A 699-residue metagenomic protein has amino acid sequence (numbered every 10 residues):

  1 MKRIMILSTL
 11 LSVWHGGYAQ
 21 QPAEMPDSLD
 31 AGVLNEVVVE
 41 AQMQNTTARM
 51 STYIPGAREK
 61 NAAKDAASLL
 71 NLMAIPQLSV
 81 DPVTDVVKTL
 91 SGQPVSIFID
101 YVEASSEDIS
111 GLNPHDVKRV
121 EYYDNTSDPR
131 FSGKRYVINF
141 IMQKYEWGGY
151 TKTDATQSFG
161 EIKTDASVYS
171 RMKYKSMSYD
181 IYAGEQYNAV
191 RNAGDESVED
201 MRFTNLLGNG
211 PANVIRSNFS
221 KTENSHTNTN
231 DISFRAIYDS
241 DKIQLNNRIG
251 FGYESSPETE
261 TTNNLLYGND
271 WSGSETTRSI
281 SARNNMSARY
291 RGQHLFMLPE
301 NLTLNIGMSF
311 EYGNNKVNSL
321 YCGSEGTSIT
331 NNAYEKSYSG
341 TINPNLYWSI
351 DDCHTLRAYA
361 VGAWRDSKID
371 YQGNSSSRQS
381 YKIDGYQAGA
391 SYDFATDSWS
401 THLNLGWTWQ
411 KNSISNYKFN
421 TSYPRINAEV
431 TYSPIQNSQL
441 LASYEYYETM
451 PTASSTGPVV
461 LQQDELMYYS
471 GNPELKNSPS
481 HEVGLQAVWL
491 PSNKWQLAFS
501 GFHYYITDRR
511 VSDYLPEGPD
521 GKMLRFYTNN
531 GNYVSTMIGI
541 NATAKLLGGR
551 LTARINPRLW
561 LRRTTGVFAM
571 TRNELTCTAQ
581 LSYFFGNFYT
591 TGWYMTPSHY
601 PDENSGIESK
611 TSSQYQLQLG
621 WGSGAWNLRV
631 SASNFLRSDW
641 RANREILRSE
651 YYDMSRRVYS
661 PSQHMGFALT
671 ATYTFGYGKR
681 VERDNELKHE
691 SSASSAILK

Functional and structural regions predicted by a protein language model:
I4-V13: Sec-dependent N-terminal signal peptides
Q21-E59, V83-T84: Short, acidic, small-residue-rich periplasmic hinge/interaction motif at the N-terminus of Gram-negative outer-membrane
E36-V38, A66-L69, D85-K88, S132-D154 (+1 more regions): N-terminal periplasmic accessory domains that precede and gate Gram-negative outer-membrane beta-barrel machines
A63, A74, A104-S105, I109-L112 (+5 more regions): Exposed, low-structure sequence patches enriched in small/polar residues
S79-N125: Periplasmic plug
P114-G148, V190-N192: A beta-strand signature from Gram-negative outer-membrane beta-barrel systems, especially the internal plug domain
N139-I141, Y150-Q157, T164-N192, E196: Predominantly transmembrane beta-strands of Gram-negative outer membrane beta-barrel pores used for transport
N188-S339, Y381, T449, V460-Q463 (+2 more regions): Flexible loop and strand-edge segments within Gram-negative outer membrane beta-barrel domains
